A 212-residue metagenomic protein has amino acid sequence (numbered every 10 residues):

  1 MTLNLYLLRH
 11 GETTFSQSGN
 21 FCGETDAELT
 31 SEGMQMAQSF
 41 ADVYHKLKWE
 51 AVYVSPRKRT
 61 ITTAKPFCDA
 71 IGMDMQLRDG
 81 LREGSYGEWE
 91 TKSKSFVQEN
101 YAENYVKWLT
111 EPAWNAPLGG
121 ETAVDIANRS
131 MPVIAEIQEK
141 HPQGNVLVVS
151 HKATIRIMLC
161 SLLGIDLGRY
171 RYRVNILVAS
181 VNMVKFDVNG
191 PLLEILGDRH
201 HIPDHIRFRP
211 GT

Functional and structural regions predicted by a protein language model:
L5, P142-S150: Generic beta-sheet signal
Y6, E12-F67, P117-M131: Loop-to-helix element that buttresses phosphate recognition and phosphoryl-transfer chemistry
G11, K152, R199: Active-site metal-binding loops of divalent metal-dependent hydrolases
Q17-N20, E103-P117: Short, basic/glycine-rich phosphate-binding loops at helix/coil junctions that contact nucleotide phosphates
A41-V106: Phosphate-coordination/substrate-recognition cap region in phosphate-metabolizing enzymes
K46-K48, I137-G144: Glycine-rich phosphate-binding loop signature in dinucleotide/nucleotide-binding domains
D166-L192: Domain-level recognition of soluble alpha/beta enzyme cores, biased toward histidine phosphatases/phosphomutases
E194-T212: Acidic, His/Gly-rich catalytic cores of divalent-metal-dependent hydrolytic chemistry
